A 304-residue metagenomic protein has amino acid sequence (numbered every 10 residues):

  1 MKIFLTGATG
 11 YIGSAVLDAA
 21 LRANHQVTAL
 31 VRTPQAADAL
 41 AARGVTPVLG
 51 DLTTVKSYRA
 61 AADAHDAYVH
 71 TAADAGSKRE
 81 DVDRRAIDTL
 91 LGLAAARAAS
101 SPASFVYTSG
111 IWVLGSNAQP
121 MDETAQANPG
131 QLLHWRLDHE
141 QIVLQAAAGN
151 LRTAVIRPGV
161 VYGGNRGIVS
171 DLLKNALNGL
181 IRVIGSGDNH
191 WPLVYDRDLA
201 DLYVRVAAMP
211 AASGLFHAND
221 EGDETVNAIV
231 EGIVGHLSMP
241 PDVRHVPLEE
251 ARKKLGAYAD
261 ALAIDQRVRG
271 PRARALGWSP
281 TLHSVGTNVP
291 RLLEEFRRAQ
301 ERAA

Functional and structural regions predicted by a protein language model:
K2, L202-Y258, R297-A304: Mid/C-terminal beta-alpha module of Rossmann-like enzyme folds, strongest in SDR-family dehydrogenases/epimerases
I3-H25: N-terminal Rossmann NAD(P)H-binding glycine-rich loop of SDR-like oxidoreductase domains
S57, A61-V106: NAD(P)-cofactor binding segment of oxidoreductase domains
D88-L132: Conserved Rossmann-fold NAD(P)-dependent oxidoreductase catalytic core, especially the SDR/UDP-sugar
L137, V161-L172, V206-F216, G222: Glycine/proline-rich active-site loop of Rossmann-fold NAD(P)-dependent oxidoreductases
E140-G164: Conserved beta-loop-beta element that borders a ligand/cofactor-binding pocket
K174-V194, D198: A conserved pocket-lining segment of Rossmann-fold NAD(P)-dependent short-chain dehydrogenase/reductase
H283-A304: Amphipathic terminal alpha-helices
